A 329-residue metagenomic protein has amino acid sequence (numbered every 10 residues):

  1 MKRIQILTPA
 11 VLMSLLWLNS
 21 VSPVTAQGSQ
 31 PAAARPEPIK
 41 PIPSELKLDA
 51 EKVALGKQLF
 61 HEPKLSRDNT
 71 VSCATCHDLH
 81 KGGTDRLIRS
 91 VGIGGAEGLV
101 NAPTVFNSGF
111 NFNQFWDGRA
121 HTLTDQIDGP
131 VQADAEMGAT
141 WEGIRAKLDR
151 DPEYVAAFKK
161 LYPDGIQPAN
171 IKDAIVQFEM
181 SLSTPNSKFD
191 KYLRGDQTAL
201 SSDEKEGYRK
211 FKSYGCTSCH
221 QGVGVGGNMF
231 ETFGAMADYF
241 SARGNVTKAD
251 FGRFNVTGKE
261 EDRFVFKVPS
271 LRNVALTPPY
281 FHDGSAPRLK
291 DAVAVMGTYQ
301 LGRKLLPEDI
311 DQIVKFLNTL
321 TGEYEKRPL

Functional and structural regions predicted by a protein language model:
K2-Q5, W17-L329: Periplasmic c-type cytochrome electron-transfer domains
P9-L16: Hydrophobic helical h-region of N-terminal Sec-dependent signal peptides in bacterial secretory/periplasmic proteins
